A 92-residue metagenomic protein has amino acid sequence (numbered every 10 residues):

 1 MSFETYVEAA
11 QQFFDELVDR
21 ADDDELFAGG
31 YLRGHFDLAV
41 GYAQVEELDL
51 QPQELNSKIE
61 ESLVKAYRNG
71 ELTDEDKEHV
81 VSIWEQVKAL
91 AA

Functional and structural regions predicted by a protein language model:
M1, T5, F27, Y31 (+4 more regions): Alpha-helix boundary/N-cap detector
M1-E25: Short terminal alpha-helical segments
A9, Y31, K58, H79-S82 (+1 more regions): Charged, amphipathic alpha-helical oligomerization/scaffolding segments
D15, R33-G41, E60, V64 (+1 more regions): Amphipathic alpha-helical core segments of compact helical bundles
L17-A21, V40-Q44, L63-E71: Short amphipathic alpha-helical interaction patches enriched in hydrophobic/aromatic residues with interspersed Lys/Arg
D22-N56: Amphipathic alpha-helical interaction modules
P52-R68: Short, mixed-charge aromatic SLiMs
Y67-A92: Amphipathic alpha-helical binding modules
